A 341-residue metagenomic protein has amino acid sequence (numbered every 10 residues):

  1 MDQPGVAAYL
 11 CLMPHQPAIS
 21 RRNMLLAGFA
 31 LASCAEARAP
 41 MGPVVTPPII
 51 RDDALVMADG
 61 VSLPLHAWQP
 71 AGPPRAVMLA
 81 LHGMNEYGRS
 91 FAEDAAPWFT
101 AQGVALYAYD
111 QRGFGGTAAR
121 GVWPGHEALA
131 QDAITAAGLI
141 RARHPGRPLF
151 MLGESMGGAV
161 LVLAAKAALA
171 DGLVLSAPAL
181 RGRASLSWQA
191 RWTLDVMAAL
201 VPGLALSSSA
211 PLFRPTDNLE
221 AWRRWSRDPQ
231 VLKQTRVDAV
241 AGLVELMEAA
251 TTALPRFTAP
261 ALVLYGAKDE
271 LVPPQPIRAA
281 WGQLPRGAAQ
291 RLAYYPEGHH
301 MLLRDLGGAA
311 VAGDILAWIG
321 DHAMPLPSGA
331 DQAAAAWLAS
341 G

Functional and structural regions predicted by a protein language model:
C11-A30: N-terminal secretory signal peptides and thylakoid transit peptides that target proteins across membranes
A39-Q69: N-terminal cap/lid segment of alpha/beta-hydrolase-fold proteins
M84-A96: The serine-hydrolase catalytic nucleophile loop
Y87-G88, G115-I140, H144: Catalytic nucleophile-loop/oxyanion-hole region of alpha/beta-hydrolase and closely related hydrolase-like folds
W98-A118: Conserved alpha/beta-hydrolase
L152-R236: Alpha/beta-hydrolase-fold enzymes
V263-Y265: Short beta-strand/loop motif that positions the catalytic acidic residue of the alpha/beta-hydrolase fold
E297-G341: Catalytic active-site module of serine/aspartate enzymes centered on a nucleophile-bearing elbow/loop
